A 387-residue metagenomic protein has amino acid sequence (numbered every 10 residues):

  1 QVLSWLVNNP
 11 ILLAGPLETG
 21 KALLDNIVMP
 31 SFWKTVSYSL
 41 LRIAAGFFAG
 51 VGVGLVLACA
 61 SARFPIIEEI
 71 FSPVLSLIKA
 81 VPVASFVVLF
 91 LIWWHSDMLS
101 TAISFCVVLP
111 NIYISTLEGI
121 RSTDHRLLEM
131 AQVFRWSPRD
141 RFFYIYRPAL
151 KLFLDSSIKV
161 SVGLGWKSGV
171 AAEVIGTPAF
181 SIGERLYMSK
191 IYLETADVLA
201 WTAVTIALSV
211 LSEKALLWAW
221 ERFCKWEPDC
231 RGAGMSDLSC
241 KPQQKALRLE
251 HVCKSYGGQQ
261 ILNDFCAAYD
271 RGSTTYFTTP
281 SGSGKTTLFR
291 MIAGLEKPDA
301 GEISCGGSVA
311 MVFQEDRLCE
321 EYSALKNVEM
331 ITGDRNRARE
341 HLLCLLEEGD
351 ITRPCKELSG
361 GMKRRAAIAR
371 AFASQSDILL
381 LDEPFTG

Functional and structural regions predicted by a protein language model:
A102, C106, P138-A172, T205 (+1 more regions): Transmembrane alpha-helices
Q132, N336-I351: Conserved ABC ATPase "signature" region
A293: Helix-to-loop junction immediately C-terminal to a conserved catalytic motif
E315, Y322-R337: Q-loop/switch helix immediately C-terminal to the Walker
P354-L358, M362: Conserved ABC ATPase signature
I368: Hydrophobic anchor residue at the start of the ABC signature
L379-E383: Catalytic Walker B motif of ABC-type/P-loop ATPase nucleotide-binding domains
